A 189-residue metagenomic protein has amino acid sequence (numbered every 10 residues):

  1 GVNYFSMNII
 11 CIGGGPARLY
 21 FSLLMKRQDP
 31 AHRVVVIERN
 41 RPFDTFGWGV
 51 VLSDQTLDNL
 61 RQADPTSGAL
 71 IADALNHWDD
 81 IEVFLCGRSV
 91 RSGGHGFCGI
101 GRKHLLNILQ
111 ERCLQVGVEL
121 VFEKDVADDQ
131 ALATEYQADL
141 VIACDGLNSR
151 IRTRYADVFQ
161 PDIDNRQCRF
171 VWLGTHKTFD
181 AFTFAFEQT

Functional and structural regions predicted by a protein language model:
F5-A17: Beta1/beta-strand and adjacent pyrophosphate-binding region of the FAD-binding site in flavoprotein oxidoreductases
I12, L24-G47: Glycine-rich FAD pyrophosphate-binding loop
A17, P42, N148: Conserved Rossmann-like nucleotide-cofactor binding loop
T45-R112: Active-site-adjacent segment of FAD-dependent monooxygenases/related oxidoreductases
E111, K124, E135-T189: Conserved FAD-binding catalytic core of PHBH/FMO-like flavoproteins
V121-L132: A conserved short coil-to-beta-strand element within the FAD-binding core of flavoproteins
